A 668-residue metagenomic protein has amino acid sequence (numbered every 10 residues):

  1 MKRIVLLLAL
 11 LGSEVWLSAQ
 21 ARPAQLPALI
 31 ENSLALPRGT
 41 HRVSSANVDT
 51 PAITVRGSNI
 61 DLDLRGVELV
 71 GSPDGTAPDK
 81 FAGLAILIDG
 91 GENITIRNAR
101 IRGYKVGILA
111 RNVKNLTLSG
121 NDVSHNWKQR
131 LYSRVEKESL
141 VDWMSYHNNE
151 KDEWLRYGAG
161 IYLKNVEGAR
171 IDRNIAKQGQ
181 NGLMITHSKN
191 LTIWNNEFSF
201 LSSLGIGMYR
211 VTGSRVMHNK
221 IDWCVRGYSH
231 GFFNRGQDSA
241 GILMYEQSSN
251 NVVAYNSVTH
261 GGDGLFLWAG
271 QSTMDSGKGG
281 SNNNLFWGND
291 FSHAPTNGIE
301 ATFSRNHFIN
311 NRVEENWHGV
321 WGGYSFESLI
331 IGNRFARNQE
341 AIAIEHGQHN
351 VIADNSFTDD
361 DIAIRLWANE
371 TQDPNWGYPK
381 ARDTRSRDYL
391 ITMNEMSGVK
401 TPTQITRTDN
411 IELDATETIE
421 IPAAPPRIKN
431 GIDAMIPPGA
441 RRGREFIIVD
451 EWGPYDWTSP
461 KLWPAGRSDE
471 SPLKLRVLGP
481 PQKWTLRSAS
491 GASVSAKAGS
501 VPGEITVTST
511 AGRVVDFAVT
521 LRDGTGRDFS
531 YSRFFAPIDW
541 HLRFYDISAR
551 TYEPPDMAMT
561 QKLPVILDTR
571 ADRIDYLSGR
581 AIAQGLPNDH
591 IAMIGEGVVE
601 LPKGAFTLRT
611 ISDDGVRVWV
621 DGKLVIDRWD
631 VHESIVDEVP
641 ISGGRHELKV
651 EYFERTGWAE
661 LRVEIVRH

Functional and structural regions predicted by a protein language model:
V5-E14: Bacterial N-terminal signal peptides
L17-P23: Boundary at the C-terminal end of the N-terminal hydrophobic targeting segment
P27, N32-S33, R38-T40, A52 (+29 more regions): Detector for repetitive beta-architecture
P27-I30, R42-D61, G71-T95, G103-N115 (+3 more regions): Extracellular beta-strand-rich solenoid/capping regions of secreted or surface-exposed proteins that bind or remodel
L29, V55-R56, D89, R111 (+9 more regions): A short, compositionally biased micro-patch
L69-L87, T117-K164, R170-R173, G182-T186 (+10 more regions): Acidic/polar low-complexity surface segments
K429-W540, F544-I547, E553-D556: Long, low-hydrophobicity ectodomains and other hydrophilic envelope-associated domains
S532-T607, I611-H668: Extracellular/secretory pathway-exposed regions associated with glycan biology
